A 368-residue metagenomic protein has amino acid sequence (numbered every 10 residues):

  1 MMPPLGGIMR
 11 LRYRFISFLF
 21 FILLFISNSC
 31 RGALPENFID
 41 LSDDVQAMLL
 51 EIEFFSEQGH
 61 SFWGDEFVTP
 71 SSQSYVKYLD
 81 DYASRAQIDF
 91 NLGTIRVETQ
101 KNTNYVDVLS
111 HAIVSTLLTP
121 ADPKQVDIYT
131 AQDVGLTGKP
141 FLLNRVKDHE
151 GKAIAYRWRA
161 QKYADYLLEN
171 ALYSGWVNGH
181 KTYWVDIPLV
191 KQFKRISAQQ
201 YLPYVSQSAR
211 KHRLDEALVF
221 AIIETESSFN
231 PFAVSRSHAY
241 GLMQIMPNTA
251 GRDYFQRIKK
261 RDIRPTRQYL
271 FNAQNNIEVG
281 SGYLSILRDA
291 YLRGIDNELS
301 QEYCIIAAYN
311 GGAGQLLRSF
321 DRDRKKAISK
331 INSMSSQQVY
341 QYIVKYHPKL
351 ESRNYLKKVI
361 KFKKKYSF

Functional and structural regions predicted by a protein language model:
M2-Y13, L23, N28-E224, F232 (+3 more regions): Cell-wall glycan-active module
I16-F20: Sec-dependent signal peptide hydrophobic core
F193-I196, R267-I277, L350-E351: Active-site metal-coordination segments of metallo-dependent hydrolases
L202, S206, E216-F220, M246 (+6 more regions): Extracytoplasmic/secreted envelope proteins and their assembly/folding machinery, especially bacterial periplasmic
S227-R236, R252, G311-D323: Secretory-pathway/luminal and periplasmic proteins that interact with or process carbohydrate-rich
S237-I263, N275-I286, S333-M334, V359: Substrate-binding/active-site groove segments that recognize and process beta-1,4-linked N-acetyl-hexosamine
D262-Q268, G294: Short helix/strand-bridging catalytic loops that position acidic/His residues to coordinate divalent metals and engage
N276-K326: Catalytic and binding regions of secreted/periplasmic enzymes and modules that target cell-wall glycans
